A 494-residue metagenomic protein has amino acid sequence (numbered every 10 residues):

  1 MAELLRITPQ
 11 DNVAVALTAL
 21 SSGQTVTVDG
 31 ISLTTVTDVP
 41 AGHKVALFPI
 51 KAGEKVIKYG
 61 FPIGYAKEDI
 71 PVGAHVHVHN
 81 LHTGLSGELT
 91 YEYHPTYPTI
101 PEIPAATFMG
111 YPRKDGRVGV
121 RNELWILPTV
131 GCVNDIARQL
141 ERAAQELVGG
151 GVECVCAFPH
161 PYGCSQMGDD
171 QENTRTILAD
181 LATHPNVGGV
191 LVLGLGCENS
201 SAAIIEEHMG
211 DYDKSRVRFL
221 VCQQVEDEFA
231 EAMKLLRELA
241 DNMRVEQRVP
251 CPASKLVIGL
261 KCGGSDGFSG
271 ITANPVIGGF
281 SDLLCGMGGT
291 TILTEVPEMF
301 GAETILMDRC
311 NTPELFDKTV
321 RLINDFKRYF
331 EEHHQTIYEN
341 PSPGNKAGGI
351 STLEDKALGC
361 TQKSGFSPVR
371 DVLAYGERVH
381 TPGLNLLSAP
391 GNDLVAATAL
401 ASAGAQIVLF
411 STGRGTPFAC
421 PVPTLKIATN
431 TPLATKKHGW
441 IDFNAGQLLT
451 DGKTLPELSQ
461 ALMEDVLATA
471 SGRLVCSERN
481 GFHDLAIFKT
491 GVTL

Functional and structural regions predicted by a protein language model:
M1-I407, R414-L494: Metallocofactor- and cofactor-centric catalytic cores in central/energy metabolism, strongly enriched
